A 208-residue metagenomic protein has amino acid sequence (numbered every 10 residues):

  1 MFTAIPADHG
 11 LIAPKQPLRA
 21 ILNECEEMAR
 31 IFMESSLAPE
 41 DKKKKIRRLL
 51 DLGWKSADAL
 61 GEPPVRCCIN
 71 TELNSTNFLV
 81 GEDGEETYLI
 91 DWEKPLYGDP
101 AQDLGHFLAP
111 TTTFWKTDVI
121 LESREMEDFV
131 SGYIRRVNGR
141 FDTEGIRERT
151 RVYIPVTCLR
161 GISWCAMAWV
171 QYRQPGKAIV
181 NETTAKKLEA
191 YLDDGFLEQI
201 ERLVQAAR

Functional and structural regions predicted by a protein language model:
A4-T71, G81-E82, G195, Q199-A207: An alpha-helical support segment within catalytic cores of ATP-dependent transferases
A13-Q16, R140-V156: All-alpha amphipathic helical-bundle segments outside canonical DNA-binding/catalytic cores that form hydrophobic
E72, D91: Conserved catalytic-loop position in the HRD/HxD motif
D103-F141, P155-Q174: Active-site activation/catalytic loop segments of kinase-like enzymes and analogous catalytic loops in related
G161-R208: ATP/Mg2+ or Mg2+-diphosphate-binding catalytic cores that bind nucleotide phosphates or diphosphates via glycine-rich
